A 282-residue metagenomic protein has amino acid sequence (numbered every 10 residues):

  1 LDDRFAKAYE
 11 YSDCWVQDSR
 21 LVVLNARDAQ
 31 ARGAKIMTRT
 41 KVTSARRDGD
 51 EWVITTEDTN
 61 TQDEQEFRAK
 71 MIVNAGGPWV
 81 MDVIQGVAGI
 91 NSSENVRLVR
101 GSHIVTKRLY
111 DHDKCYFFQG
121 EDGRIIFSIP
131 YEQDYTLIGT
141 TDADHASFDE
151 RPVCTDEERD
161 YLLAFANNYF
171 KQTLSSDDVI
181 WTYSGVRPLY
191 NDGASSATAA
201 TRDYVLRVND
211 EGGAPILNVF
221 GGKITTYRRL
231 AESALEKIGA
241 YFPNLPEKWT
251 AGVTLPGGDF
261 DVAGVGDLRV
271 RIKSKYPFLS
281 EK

Functional and structural regions predicted by a protein language model:
L1-G33: Rossmann-like flavin
E10-Y11, I54-D58: Short beta-strand segments that buttress and anchor functional surface loops
D18-L21, D28, V87-I138, A143-K282: C-terminal catalytic lobe of FAD-dependent flavoproteins
K35-M37, I180: General small-molecule cofactor/ligand-binding pocket signal
T38-V53: A conserved short coil-to-beta-strand element within the FAD-binding core of flavoproteins
T56-Q62, R108, G120: Short acidic, glycine-rich loop/turn motifs
N60-M71, A75: Core beta-strand elements of the Rossmann-like FAD/NAD(P) dinucleotide-binding domain in flavoenzyme oxidoreductases
